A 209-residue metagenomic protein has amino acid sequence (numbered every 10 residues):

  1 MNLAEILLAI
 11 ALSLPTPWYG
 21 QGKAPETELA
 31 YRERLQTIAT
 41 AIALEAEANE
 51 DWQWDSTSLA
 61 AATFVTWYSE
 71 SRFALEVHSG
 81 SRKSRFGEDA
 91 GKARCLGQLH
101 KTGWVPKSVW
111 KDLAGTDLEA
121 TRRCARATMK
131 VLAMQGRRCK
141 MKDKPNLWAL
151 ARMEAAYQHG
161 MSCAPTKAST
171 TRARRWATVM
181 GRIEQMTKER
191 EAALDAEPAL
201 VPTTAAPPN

Functional and structural regions predicted by a protein language model:
L3-P207: Catalytic glycan-binding domains that act on GlcNAc-containing polysaccharides
